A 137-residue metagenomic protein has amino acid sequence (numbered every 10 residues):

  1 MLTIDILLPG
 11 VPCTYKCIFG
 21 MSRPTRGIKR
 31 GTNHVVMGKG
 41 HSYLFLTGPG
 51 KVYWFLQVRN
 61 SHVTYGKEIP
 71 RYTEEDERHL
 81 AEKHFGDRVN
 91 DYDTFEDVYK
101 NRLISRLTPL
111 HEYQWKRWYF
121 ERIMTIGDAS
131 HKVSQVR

Functional and structural regions predicted by a protein language model:
M1-Y119: Conserved FAD-binding catalytic core of PHBH/FMO-like flavoproteins
Y119-S134: Short FAD-binding loop at a beta-strand-to-alpha-helix junction that anchors the flavin cofactor in diverse
R137: Catalytic Zn2+-binding segment of zinc metalloproteases
